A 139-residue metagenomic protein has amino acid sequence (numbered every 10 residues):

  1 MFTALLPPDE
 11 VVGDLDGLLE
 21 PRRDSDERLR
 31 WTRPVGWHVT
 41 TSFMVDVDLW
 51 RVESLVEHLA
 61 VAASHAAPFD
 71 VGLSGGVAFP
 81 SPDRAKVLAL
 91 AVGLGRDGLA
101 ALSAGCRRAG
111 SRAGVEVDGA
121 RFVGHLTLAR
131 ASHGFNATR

Functional and structural regions predicted by a protein language model:
M1-R139: Histidine-dependent nucleotide/RNA phosphoesterase domain, centered on the 2H-phosphoesterase fold with its duplicated
